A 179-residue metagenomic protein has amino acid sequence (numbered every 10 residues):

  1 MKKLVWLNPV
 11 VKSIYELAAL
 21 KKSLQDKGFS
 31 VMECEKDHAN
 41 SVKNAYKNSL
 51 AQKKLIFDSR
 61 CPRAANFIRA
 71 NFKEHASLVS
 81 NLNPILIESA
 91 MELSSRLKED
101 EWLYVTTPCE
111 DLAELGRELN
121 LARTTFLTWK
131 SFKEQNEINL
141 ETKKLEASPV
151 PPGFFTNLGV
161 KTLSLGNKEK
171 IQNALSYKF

Functional and structural regions predicted by a protein language model:
M1-F179: Iron-sulfur-associated redox domains of electron-transfer enzymes in respiratory and anaerobic energy metabolism
